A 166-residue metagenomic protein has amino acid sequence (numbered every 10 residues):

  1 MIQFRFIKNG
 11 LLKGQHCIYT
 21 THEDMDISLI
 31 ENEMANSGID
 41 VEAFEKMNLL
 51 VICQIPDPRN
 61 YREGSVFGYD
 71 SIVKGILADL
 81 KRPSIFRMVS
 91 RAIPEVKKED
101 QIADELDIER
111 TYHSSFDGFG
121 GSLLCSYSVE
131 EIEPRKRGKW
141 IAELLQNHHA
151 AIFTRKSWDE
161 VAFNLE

Functional and structural regions predicted by a protein language model:
M1-E166: Non-catalytic regulatory/interaction regions at protein termini and inter-domain linkers
